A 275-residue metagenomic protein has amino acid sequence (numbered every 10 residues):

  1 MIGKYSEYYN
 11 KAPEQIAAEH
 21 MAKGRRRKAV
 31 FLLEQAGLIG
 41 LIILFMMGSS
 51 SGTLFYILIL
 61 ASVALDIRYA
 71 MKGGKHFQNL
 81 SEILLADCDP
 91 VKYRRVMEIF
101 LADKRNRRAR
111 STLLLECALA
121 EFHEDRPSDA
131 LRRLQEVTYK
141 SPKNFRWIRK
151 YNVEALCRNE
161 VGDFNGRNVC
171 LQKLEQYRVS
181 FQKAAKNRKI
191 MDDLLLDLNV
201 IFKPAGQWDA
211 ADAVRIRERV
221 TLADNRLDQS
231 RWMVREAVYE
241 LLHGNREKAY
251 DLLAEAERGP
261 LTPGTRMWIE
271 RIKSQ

Functional and structural regions predicted by a protein language model:
M1-K11, L195-N199, P263-W268: Intrinsically disordered, low-complexity, charge-biased linker/tail regions
M1-Y93, L101: N-terminal alpha-helical membrane-insertion module
S51-Y56, E82-E98, F122-Q135, F164-Q176 (+1 more regions): Helix-turn-helix repeat elements of alpha-solenoid scaffolds
A64-M71, E98-R107, Q135-F145, Q172-K189 (+2 more regions): Solenoid-like repeat scaffolds
L65-S141: N-terminal topogenic membrane-targeting module
Q78-N79, A109-E116, R149-E160, M191-F202 (+2 more regions): "A position-specific structural signal for the A-helix of alpha-solenoid helical repeats
R133-E175: A membrane-cytosol interface segment of integral membrane proteins
A213-Q275: Long, non-transmembrane cytosolic or organellar matrix-exposed soluble domains/tails of integral membrane proteins
